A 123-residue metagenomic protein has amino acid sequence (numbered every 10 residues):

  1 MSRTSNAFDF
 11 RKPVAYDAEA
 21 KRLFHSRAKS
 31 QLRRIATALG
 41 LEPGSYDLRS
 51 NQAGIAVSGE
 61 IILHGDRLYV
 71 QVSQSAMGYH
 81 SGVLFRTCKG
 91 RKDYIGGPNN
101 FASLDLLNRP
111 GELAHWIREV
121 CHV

Functional and structural regions predicted by a protein language model:
M1-A7, R118-V123: Short intrinsically disordered terminal tails
S2-L63: Negatively charged, low-complexity tracts enriched in Asp/Glu with abundant Ser/Thr
P13, R34, W116-H122: Detector for intrinsically disordered, low-structure N-terminal pre-sequences
T37, G44, G111-E112, R118: Intrinsic disorder/low-complexity segments in short proteins, especially the signal peptide and propeptide regions
L63-H115: Intrinsically disordered, low-complexity regulatory segments enriched in Ser/Thr/Pro and charged residues
